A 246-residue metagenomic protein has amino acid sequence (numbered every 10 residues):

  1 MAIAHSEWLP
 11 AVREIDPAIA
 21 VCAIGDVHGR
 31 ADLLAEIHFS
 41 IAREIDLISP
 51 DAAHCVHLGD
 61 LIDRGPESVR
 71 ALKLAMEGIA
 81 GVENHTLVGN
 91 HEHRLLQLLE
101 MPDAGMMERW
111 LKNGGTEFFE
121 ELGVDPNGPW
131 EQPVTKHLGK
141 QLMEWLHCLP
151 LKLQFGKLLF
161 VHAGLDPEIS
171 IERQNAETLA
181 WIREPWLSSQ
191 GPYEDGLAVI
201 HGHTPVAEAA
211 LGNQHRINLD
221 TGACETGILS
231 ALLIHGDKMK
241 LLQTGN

Functional and structural regions predicted by a protein language model:
M1-L72: N-terminal active-site segment of His-dependent metallophosphoesterases
L9-P17, D46-S49, A75-I79, L151-Q154 (+2 more regions): A short acidic-Thr-Gly-centered motif at the start of a beta-strand
V21-A23, C55-H57, T86-L87, L159 (+2 more regions): Residue-level marker for buried hydrophobic side chains located in beta-strands that build the well-ordered beta-sheet
D26, D60, G89-N90, H203 (+1 more regions): Active-site glycine-centered loops adjacent to acidic/histidine catalytic or metal-binding residues that shape
A52-P66, T86-Q97, T116-F119: Active-site neighborhood of divalent metal-dependent phosphoester/pyrophosphate hydrolases
L61-A75, Q97-M106, A210-G212: Metal-dependent catalytic neighborhoods of phosphoester/phosphodiester hydrolases
A75, I79-L111: Hydrophobic alpha-helical segments and helix pairs
K112-I228, I234-G245: Acidic, His/Gly-enriched loop-helix segments that form or flank divalent-metal centers in metallo-dependent hydrolases
